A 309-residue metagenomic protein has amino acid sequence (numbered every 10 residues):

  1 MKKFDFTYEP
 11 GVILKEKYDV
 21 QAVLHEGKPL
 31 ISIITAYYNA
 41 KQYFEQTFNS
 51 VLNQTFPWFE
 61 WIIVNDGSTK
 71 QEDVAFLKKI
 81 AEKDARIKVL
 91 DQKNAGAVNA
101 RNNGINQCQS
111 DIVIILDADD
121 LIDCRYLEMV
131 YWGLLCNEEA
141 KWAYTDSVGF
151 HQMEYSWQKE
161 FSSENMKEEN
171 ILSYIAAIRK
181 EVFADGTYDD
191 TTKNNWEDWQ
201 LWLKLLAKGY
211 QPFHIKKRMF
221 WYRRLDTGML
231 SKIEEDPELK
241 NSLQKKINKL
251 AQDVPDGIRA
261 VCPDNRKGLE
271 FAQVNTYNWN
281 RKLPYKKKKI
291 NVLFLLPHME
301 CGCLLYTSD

Functional and structural regions predicted by a protein language model:
M1-N49, Y277-K286: N-proximal low-complexity "stem/linker" segments adjacent to membrane-targeting elements
L52-L90: Acidic donor-binding segment of Leloir-type glycosyltransferases
Q92-C108: Glycine-rich, basic loop-to-helix element that forms the pyrophosphate-binding segment of sugar-nucleotide handling
V113: Short aromatic/hydrophobic "clamp" motif used to bind/position activated sugar donors
R125-S156: Conserved donor NDP-sugar-binding/catalytic core segment of glycosyltransferases
K159-A177: A recurrent flexible, glycine/aromatic-enriched loop bordering the glycosyltransferase active site that acts as
N194-L201: Acidic donor-binding loop at a coil-to-helix junction in glycosyltransferase catalytic cores that engages
Y306-D309: Conserved small/polar residues in nucleotide/adenosyl-binding loops
